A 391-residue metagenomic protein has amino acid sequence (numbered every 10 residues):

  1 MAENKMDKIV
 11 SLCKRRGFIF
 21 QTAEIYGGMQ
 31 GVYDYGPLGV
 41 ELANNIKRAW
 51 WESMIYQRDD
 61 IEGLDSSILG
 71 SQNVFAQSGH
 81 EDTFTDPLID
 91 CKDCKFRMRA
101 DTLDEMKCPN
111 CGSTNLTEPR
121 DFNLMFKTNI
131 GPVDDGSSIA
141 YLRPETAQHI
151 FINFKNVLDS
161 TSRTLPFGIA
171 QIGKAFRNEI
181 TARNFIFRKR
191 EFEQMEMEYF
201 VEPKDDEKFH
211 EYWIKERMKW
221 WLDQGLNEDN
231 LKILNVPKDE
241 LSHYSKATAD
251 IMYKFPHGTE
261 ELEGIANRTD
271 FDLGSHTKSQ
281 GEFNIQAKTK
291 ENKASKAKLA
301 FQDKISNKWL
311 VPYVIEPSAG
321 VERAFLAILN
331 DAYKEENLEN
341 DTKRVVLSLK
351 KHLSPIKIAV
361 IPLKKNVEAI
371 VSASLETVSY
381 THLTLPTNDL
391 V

Functional and structural regions predicted by a protein language model:
M1-L383: NTP/phosphate- and nucleic-acid-binding module
H382-V391: Single conserved hydrophobic/aromatic residue that forms the stacking wall/gate of nucleotide- or nucleobase-binding
